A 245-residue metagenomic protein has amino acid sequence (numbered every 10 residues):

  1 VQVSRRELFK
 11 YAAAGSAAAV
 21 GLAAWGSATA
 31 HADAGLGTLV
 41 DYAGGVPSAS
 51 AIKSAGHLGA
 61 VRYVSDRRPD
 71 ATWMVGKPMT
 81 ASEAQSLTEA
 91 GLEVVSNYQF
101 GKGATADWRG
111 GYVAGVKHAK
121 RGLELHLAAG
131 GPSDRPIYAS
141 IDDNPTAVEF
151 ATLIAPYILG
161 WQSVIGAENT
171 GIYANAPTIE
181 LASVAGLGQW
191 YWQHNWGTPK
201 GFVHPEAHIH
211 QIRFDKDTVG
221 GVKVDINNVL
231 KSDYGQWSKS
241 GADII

Functional and structural regions predicted by a protein language model:
V1-S16: N-terminal secretory signal peptides and thylakoid transit peptides that target proteins across membranes
V3, L22-G35: C-terminal region of N-terminal signal peptides and the immediate post-cleavage residues of exported proteins
D33-G45, A49-I52, I179-I245: Functionally critical loop-and-helix segments that line ligand-binding/catalytic clefts of soluble enzyme domains
Y42-G44, R62-T146: Substrate-binding cleft of extracellular glycoside hydrolase catalytic domains
A49, A84, A119-L123, I154-Q162: Generic structural signal for well-ordered alpha-helices, preferentially at hydrophobic/aromatic core positions
D143-I165: Active-site cleft segment of glycoside hydrolase catalytic domains centered on the general acid/base Glu
A167-E180: Aromatic-lined carbohydrate-recognition surfaces of secreted/lumenal glycan-active proteins
